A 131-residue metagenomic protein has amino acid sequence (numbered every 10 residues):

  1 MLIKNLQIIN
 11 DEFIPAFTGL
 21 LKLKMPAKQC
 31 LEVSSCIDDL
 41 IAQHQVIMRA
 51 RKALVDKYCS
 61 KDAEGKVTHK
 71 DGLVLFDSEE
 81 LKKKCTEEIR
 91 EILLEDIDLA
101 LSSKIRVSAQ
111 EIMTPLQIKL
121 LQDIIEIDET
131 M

Functional and structural regions predicted by a protein language model:
M1-M131: A composition-driven surface/loop motif
